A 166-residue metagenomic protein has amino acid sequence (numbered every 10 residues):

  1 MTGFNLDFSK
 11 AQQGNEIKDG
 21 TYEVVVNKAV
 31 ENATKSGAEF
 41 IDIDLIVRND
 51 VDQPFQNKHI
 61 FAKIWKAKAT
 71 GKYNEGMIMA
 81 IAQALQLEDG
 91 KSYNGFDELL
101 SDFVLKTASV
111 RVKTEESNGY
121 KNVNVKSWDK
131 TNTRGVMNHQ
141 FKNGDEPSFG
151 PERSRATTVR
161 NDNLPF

Functional and structural regions predicted by a protein language model:
M1-F166: Short beta-rich binding modules
